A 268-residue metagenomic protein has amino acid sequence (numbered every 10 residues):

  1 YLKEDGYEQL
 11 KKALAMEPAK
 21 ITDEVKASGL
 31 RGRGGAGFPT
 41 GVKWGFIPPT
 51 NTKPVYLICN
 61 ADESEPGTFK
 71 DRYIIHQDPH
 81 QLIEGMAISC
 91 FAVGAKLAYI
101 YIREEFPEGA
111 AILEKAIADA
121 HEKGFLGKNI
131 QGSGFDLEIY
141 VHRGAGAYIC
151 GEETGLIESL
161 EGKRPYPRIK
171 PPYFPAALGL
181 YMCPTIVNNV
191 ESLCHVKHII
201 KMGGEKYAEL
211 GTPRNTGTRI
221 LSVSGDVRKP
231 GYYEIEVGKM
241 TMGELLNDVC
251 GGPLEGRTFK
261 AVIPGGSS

Functional and structural regions predicted by a protein language model:
Y1-E24: Cofactor-/ligand-binding subdomain signature composed of acidic, glycine-rich, tryptophan-containing flexible loops
Y1-E8, C59-D71, A177-L180, S222-R228: Gly-rich Lys/Arg/Thr-decorated short loops/hinges at beta-loop-alpha junctions or inter-strand turns that position
A19, A27, N51-Y56, F69-K70 (+8 more regions): Short coil/turn connectors at secondary-structure junctions
V25-F46, S89, G146-E158, G162: Conserved phosphate/anionic-ligand binding catalytic regions in large, soluble enzymes, centered on
D78-A92: Histidine-anchored nucleotide/phosphate-binding helix
G85-S89, G238-E255: Short amphipathic, charge-patterned alpha-helical segments
A110-V237, V249-G252: Hydrophobic alpha-helical positions that pack around
C250-S267: Short loop-to-beta-strand transition segments
